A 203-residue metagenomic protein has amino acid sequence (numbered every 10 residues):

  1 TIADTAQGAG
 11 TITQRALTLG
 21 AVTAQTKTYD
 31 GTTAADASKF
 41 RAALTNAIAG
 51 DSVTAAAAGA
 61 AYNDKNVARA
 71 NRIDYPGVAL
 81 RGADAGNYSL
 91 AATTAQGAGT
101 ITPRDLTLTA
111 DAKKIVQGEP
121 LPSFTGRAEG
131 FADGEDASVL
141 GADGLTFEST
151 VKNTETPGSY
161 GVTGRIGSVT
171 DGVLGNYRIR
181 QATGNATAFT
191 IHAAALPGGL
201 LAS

Functional and structural regions predicted by a protein language model:
T1-S203: Short loop/turn motifs that initiate or flank beta-strands
